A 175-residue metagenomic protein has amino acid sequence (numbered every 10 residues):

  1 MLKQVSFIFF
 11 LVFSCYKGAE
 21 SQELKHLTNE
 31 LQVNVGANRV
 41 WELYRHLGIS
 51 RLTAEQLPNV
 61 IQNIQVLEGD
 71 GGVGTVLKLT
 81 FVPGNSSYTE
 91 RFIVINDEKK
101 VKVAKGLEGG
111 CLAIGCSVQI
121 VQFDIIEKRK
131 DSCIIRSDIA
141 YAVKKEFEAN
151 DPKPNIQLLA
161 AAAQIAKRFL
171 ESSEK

Functional and structural regions predicted by a protein language model:
L2-D70: Hydrophobic ligand-binding cavity/cleft-lining segments
L24-E30, I61, G74-V76, S87 (+3 more regions): Intrinsic-disorder/low-complexity, polar/charged segments enriched in Ser/Thr/Lys/Arg/Asp/Glu/Gln
N29-L31, Y88-V94, V118-E127: Hydrophobic/aromatic beta-strand elements that line small-molecule binding cavities or substrate pockets in beta-rich
A37-N38, G69, I93-V101, D124-I134: A short, structured loop/turn motif at beta-sheet edges
V40-Y44, L77, F92, A104 (+1 more regions): Hydrophobic pocket/interface hotspot
G48, A160-K175: Short amphipathic alpha-helical signal-transduction/dimerization elements
R51-E55, I61-L112, S173: Glycine-rich portal/gate segments that line the openings of hydrophobic small-molecule binding cavities
V103-A161: Beta-strand/loop substructures that line and gate deep hydrophobic ligand-binding cavities in soluble
